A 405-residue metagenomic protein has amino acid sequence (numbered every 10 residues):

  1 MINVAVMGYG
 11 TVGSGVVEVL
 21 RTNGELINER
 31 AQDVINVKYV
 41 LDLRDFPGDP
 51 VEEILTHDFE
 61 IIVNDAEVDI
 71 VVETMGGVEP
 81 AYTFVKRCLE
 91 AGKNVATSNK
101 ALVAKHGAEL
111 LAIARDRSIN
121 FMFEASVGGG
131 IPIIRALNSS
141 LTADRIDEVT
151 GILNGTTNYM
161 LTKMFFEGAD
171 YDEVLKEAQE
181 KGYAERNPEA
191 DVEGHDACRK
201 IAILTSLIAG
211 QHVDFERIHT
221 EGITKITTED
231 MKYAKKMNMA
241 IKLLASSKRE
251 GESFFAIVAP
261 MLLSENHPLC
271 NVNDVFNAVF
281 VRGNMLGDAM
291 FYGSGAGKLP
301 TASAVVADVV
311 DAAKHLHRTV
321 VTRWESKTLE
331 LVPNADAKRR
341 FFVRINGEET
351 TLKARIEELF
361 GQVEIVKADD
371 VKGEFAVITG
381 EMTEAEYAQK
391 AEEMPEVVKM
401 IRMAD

Functional and structural regions predicted by a protein language model:
M1-E90: N-terminal glycine-/serine-/threonine-rich beta1-alpha1-beta2 phosphate-ribose binding loop of Rossmann-like
M7, T11, G15, I35 (+13 more regions): Conserved active-site and cofactor/substrate-binding residues in soluble primary-metabolism enzymes
A81-R87, K100-L137: Rossmann-fold NAD(P)-binding glycine/threonine-rich loop
V95-A96: A short hydrophobic/small-residue beta-strand
S139-E193, A197-L204: Conserved anion/nucleotide-ligand pocket segment
L175-N271, F276-A278: Substrate-binding/catalytic subdomain of NAD(P)-dependent oxidoreductase enzymes
P268-R323, L329-K338: ATP-dependent carboxylate/acyl-activation modules
V309-D405: A conserved regulatory-domain signal marking ACT and ACT-like small-molecule sensing domains and adjacent regulatory
